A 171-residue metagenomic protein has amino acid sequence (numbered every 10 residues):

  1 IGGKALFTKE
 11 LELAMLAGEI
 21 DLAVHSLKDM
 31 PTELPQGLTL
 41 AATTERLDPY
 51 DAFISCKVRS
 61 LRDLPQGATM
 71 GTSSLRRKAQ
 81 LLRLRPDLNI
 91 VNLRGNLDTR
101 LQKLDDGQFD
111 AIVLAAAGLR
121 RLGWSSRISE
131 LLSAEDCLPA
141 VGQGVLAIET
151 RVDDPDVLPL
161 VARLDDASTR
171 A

Functional and structural regions predicted by a protein language model:
I1-K4, T8-E19, D98-Q108, I112: Short helices/loops that flank or line small-molecule/ion binding pockets
K4, T44, D136-P139: Short Gly/Pro-enriched turn/cap motifs at secondary-structure boundaries
K4-P35, C56: N-terminal segment of the mature folded domain
M15, Y50-K57, T99-K103, L122-W124: Short, charged, surface-exposed secondary-structure boundary motifs
L27, R83-A171: Small-molecule-sensing regulatory modules
L27-D87: A conserved helix-loop-strand patch within extracytoplasmic ligand-binding domains of the periplasmic binding
